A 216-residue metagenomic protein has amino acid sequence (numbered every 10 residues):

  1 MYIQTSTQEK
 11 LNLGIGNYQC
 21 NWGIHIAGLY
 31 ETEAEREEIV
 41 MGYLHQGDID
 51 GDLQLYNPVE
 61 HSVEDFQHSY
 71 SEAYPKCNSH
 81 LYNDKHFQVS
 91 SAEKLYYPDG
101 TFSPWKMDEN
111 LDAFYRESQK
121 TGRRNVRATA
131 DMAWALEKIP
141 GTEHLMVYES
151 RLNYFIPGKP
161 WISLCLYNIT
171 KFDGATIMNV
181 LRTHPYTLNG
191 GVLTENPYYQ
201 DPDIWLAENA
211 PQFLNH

Functional and structural regions predicted by a protein language model:
M1-H216: Non-catalytic regulatory/interaction regions at protein termini and inter-domain linkers
